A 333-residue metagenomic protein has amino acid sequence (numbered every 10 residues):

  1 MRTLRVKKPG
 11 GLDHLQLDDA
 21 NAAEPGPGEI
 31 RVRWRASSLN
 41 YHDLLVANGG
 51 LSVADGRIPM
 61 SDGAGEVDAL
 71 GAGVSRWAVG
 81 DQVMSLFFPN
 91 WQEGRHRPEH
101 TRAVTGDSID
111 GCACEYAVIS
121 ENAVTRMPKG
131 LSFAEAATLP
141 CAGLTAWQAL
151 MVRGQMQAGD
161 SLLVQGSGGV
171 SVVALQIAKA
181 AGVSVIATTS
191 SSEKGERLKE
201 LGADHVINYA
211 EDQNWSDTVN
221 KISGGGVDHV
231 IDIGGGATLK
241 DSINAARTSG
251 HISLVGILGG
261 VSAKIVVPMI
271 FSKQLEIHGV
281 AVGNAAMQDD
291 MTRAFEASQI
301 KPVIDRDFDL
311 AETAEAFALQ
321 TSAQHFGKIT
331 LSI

Functional and structural regions predicted by a protein language model:
A22-S37, A47-Q92, S108, P128-G130: Glycine-rich beta-strand-centered segment in the early N-terminal region that forms part of a ligand/cofactor-binding
F87-Q165: NAD(P)H dinucleotide-binding glycine-rich loop of Rossmann-like/cofactor-binding domains, especially the beta1-alpha1
H100-T101, A181, L198-K199, I233-R306 (+1 more regions): Glycine-rich phosphate-binding loop and adjacent beta-alpha segment of Rossmann(oid) nucleotide-cofactor-binding
S161-V164, K179-D241: Adenosine-nucleotide cofactor-binding segment
S171-V172: N-terminal Rossmann-fold NAD(P) dinucleotide-binding loop
G224, Q299-V303, E315-I333: C-terminal capping/lid region of NAD(P)-dependent oxidoreductase domains
